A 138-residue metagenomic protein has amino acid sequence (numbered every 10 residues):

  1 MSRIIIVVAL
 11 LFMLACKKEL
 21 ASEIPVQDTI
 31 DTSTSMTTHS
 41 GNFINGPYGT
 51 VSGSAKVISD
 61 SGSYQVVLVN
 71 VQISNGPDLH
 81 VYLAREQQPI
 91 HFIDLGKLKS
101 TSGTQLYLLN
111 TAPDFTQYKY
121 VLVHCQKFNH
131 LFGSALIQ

Functional and structural regions predicted by a protein language model:
M1-V7: Sec-dependent signal peptide recognition, specifically the positively charged N-region followed immediately by
F12-A15: C-terminal motif of bacterial Sec signal peptides marking the signal peptidase cleavage site
K18-S61: Transition segment at domain starts
V67-V69, T104-A112: Exposed aromatic-hydrophobic patches
H80-Y82: Beta-strand signatures of extracellular beta-sandwich domains
Q88-G96: Surface-exposed loop/edge segments in extracytoplasmic proteins
K97-G103: Short proline/glycine- and polar residue-rich coil/turn motifs
T111-G133: Short, exposed beta-strand-loop hairpins at the edges of beta-sheets in extracellular/periplasmic proteins
